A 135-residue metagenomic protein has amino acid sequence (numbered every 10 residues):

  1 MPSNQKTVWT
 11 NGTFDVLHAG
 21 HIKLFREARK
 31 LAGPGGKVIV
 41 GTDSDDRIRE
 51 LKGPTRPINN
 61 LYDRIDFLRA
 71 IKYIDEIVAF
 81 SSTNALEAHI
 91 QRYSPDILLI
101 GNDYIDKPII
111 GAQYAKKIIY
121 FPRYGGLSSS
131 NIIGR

Functional and structural regions predicted by a protein language model:
M1-R135: Nucleotidyltransferase catalytic core that binds NTPs
